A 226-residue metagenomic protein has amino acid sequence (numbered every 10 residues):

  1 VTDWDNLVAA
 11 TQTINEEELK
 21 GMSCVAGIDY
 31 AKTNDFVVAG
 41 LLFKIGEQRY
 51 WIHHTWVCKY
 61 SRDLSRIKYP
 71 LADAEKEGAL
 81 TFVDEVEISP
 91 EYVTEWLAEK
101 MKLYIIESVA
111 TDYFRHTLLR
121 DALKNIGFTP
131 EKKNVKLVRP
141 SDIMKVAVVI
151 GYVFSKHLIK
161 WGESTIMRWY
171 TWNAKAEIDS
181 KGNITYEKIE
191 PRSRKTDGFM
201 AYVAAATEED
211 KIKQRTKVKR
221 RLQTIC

Functional and structural regions predicted by a protein language model:
V1, K32-V37, E47-R49, K59-D63 (+5 more regions): Flexible loop/turn segments at secondary-structure boundaries
V1-A26: ATPase catalytic-site recognition across NTP-hydrolyzing enzymes
L19-K44: Gly/Thr-rich phosphate-binding beta-strand-loop-beta motif of the actin/hexokinase/Hsp70
D29-T33, K44, T111-H116, F128 (+1 more regions): An acidic- and aromatic-residue-enriched active-site/binding cleft used to recognize and process polar
L42-S108: Nucleic-acid-processing active sites and adjacent nucleic-acid-binding tracks, predominantly divalent metal-dependent
Y104-R120: Short glycine-rich phosphate-binding loop at a beta-alpha junction
A122-T216: Metal-dependent DNA phosphodiester-chemistry modules and their immediately adjacent helices/loops in DNA-processing
R215, K219-C226: Acidic, low-complexity intrinsically disordered tails
